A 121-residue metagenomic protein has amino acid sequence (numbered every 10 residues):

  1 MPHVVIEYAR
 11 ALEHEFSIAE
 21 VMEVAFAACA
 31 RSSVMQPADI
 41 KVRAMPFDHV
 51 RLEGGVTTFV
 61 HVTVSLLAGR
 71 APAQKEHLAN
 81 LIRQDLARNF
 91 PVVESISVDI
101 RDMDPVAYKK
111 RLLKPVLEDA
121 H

Functional and structural regions predicted by a protein language model:
V5-E7, F16, A38-T63: Short edge beta-strands and adjacent turn/loop segments
A11, P46-V50, D102-V106: Short, internal active-site loops enriched in acidic
A19-A25, H77-I82: Short amphipathic alpha-helices in soluble, non-transmembrane regions that often serve as interface/regulatory elements
V24, A28-K41: Short, well-structured hydrophobic secondary-structure segments
Q36-A44, E94-D99: Short beta-strand elements
L52-F90: Mid-chain, well-packed structural core segment of small domains
Q84-K109: C-terminal structural segments of small proteins and small subunits
K109-H121: Short, low-complexity, polybasic intrinsically disordered segments
